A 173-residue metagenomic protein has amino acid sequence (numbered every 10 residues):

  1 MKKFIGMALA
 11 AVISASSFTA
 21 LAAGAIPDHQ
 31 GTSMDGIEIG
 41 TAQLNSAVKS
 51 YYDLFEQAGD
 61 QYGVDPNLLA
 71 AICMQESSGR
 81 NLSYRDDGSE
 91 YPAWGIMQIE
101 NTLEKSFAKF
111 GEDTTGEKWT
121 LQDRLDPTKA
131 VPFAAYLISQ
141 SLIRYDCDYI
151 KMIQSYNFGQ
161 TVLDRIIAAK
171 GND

Functional and structural regions predicted by a protein language model:
M1-F4: Positively charged n-region of N-terminal signal peptides that target proteins for export
A8-A10, A20-A22: Cleavable N-terminal signal peptides
G24-D173: Catalytic glycan-binding domains that act on GlcNAc-containing polysaccharides
